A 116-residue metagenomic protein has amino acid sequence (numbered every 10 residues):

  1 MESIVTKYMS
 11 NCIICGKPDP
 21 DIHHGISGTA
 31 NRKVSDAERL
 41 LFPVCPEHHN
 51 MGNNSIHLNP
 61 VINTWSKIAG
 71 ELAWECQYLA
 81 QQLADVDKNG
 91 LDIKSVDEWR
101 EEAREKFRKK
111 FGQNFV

Functional and structural regions predicted by a protein language model:
M1-I14, A30-R39: Short, charged surface segments at domain edges that flank catalytic/cofactor-binding sites
N11, D21, L41-V44: The −1 position to Zn-ligating cysteines in a subset of zinc-ribbon hairpins
G16, P46-H49: Cys/His-coordinated zinc-binding microdomains
D19-K33: Short recognition patches in nucleic-acid-associated and regulatory proteins
I22-H23, E47-H48, I56: Intrinsically disordered, low-complexity cationic segments
T29-F42, N50-V116: Polybasic, low-complexity binding patches
